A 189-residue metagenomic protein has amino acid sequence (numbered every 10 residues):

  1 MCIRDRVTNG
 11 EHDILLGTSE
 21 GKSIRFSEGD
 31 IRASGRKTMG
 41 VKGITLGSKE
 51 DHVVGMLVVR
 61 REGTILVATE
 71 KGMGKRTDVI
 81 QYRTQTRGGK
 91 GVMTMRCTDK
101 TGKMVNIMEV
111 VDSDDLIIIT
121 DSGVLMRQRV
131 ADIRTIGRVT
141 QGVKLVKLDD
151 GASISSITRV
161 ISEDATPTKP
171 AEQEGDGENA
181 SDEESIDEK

Functional and structural regions predicted by a protein language model:
R4-K189: C-terminal interaction appendages of subunits in large macromolecular complexes
